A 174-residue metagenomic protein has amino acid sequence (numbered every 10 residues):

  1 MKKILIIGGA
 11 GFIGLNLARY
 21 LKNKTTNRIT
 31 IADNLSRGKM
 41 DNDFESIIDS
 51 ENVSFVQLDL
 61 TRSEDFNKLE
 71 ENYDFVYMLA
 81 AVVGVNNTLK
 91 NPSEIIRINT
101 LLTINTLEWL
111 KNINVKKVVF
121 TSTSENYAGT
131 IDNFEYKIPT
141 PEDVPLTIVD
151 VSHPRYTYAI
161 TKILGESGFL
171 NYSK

Functional and structural regions predicted by a protein language model:
M1-K174: N-terminal Rossmann-like NAD(P)+-binding domain of SDR-like oxidoreductases, especially those catalyzing
